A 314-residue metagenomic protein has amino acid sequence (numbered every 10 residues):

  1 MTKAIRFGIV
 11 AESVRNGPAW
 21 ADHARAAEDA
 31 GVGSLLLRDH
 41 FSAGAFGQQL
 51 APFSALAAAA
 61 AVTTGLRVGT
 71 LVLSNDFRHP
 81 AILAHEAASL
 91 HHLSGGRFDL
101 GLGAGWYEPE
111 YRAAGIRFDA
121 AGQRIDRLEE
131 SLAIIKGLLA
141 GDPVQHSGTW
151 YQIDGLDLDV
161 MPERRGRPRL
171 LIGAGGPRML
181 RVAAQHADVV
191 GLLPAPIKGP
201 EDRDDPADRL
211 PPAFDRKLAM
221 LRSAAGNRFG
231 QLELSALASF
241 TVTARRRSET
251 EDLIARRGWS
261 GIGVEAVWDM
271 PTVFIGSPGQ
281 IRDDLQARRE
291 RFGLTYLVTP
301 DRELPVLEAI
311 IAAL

Functional and structural regions predicted by a protein language model:
M1-L314: Active-site-adjacent structural elements that line small-molecule/cofactor binding pockets in enzymes
